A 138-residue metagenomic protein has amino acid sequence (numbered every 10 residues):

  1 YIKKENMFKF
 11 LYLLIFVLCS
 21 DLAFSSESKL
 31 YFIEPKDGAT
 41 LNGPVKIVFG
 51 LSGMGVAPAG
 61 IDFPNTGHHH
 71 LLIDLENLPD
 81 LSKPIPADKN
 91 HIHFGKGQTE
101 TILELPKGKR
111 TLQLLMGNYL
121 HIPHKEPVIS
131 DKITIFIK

Functional and structural regions predicted by a protein language model:
C19-S20: N-terminal signal peptide c-region/cleavage motif recognized by signal peptidases
S25-N42: Short, compositionally biased P/S/T/A/G/V-rich stretches that sit at domain boundaries
A39-G53: Contiguous beta-strand segments within globular domains
G50-I61, I122: Short amphipathic, basic-aromatic surface patches that mediate peripheral association with negatively charged
I61-H69, I129: Short coil-to-beta strand junction motifs in C2/discoidin
L78-D80, G117-K125: Short acidic/polar inter-strand loop motif in beta-rich domains
I85-K109, Q113-N118: Short, solvent-exposed, Trp/other aromatic-anchored flexible loops in extracytoplasmic proteins
K125-K138: Short beta-strand elements
